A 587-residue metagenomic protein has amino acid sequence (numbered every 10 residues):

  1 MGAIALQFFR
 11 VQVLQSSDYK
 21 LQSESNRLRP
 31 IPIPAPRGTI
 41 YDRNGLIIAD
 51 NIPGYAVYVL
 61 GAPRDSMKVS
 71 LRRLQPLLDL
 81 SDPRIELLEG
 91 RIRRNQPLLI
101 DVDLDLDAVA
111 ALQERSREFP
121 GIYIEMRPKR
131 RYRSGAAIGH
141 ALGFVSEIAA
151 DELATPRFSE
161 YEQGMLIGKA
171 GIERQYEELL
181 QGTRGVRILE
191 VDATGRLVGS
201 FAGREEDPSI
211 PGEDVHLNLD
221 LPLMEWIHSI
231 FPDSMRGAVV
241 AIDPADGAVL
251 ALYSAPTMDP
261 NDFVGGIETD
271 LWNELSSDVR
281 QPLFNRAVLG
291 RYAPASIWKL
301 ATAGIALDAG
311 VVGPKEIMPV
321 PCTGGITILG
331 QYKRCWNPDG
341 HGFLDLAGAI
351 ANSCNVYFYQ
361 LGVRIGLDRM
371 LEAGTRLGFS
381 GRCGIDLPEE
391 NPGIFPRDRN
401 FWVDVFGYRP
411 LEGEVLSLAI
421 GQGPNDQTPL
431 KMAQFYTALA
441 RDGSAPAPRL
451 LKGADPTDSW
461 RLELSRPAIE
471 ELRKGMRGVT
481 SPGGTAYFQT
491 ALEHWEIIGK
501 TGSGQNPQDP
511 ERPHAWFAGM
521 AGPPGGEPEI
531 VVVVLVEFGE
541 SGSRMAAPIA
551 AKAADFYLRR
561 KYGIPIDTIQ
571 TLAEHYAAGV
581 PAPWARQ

Functional and structural regions predicted by a protein language model:
M1-T269, R291, V311, D368-R376 (+2 more regions): Periplasmic/cell-envelope proteins involved in peptidoglycan metabolism and beta-lactam response
A49, D192-E206, P244-I297, A301-V536 (+2 more regions): Beta-lactam-recognizing serine transpeptidase/beta-lactamase-like catalytic domain environment
